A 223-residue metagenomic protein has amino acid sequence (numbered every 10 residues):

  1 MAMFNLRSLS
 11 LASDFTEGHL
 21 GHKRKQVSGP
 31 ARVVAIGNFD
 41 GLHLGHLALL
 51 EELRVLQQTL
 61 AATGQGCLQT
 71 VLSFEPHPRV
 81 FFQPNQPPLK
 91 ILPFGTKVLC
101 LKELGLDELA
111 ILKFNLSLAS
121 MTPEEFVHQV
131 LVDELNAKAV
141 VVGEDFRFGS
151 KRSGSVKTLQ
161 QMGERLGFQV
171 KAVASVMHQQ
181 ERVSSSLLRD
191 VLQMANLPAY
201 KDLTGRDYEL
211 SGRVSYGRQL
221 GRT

Functional and structural regions predicted by a protein language model:
A2-K23: Short acidic-hydrophobic, aromatic-tinged amphipathic segments that line or gate anion-handling sites
M3-L6, L109, V170: Generic structural signal for residues in well-ordered beta-strands
L11-G18, L116-A119, M177-E181: A short acidic, often aromatic-flanked loop/helix-cap motif at beta-alpha or helix-coil junctions that lines enzyme
H19, R24-P93: N-terminal catalytic cores of NTP/NDP-binding nucleotidyl/phosphoryl-transfer enzymes
A62-C67, L106, F168, R206: Short glycine/serine/threonine/alanine-rich loop segments
L68-T70, E108, A139, K171: A structural signal for isolated positions on well-ordered beta-strands in alpha/beta enzyme cores
P78-E144, F148-L166: N-terminal Rossmann-like or analogous alpha/beta NTP/dinucleotide-binding catalytic cores that position adenine
H128, V132-T223: Active-site cores that bind ATP or allylic diphosphates and position pyrophosphate for catalysis
